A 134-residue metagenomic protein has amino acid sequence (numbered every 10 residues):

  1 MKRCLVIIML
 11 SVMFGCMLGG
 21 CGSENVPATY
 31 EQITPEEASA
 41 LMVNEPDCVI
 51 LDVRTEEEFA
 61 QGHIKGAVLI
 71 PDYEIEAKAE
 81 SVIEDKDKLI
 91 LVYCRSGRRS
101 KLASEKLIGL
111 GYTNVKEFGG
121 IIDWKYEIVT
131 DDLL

Functional and structural regions predicted by a protein language model:
K2-I7, C16-L41, E57-K88, R95-L134: Rhodanese-like catalytic fold shared by cysteine-dependent sulfurtransferases and DSP/PTP-type phosphatases
S11-V12: Repetitive helical segments and hydrophobic/amphipathic motifs
V49-D52: Structural scaffold elements adjacent to functional motifs in cytosolic proteins
